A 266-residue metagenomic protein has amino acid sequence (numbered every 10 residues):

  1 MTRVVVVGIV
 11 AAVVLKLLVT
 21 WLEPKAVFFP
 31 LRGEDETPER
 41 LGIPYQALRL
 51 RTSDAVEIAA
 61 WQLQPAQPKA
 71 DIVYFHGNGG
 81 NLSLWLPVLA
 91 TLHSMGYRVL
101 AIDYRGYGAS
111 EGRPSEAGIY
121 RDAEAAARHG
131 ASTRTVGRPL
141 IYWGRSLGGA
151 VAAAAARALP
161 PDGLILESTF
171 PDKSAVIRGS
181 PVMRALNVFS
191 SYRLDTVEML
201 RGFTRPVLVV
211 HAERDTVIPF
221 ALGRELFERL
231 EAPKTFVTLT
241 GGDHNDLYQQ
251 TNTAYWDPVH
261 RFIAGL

Functional and structural regions predicted by a protein language model:
V4-R51: An N-terminal hydrophobic leader/cap segment in hydrolases
S53-G130, R138, A150, A156: Membrane-embedded segments
V88, T196, R205, P219-E228: Short alpha-helix in the alpha/beta-hydrolase fold that links the catalytic acid
H129-T133, G137-M183: Primarily recognizes the serine-hydrolase "nucleophile elbow" in alpha/beta-hydrolase and SGNH/GDSL folds
F203-T204, V209-H211, D215: Short beta-strand/loop motif that positions the catalytic acidic residue of the alpha/beta-hydrolase fold
E213-I218, N245-D246: Acidic catalytic loop of the alpha/beta-hydrolase fold
F227-N245: Catalytic histidine neighborhood in serine/cysteine hydrolases with alpha/beta-hydrolase-type architecture
G242-N252, W256: Catalytic histidine-centered segment of alpha/beta-hydrolase-like enzymes
